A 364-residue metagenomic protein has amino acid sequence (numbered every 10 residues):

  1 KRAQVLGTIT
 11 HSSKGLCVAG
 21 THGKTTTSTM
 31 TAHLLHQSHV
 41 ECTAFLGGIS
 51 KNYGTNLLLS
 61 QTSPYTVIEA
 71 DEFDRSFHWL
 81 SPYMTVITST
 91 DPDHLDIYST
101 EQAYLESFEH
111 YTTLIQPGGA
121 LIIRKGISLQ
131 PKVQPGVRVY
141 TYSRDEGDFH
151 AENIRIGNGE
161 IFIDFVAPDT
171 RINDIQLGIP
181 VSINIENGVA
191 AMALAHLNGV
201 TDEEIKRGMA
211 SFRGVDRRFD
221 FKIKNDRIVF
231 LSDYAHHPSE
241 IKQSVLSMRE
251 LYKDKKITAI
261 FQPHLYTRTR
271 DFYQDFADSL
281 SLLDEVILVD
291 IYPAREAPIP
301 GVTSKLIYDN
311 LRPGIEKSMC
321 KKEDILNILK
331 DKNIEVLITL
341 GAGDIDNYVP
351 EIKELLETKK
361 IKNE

Functional and structural regions predicted by a protein language model:
K1-I123, L129-R138, V189, A195-H196 (+1 more regions): Phosphate-binding loop of NTP-binding sites
A3-Q4, F45-G47, G136-G157, Q176-S182 (+2 more regions): Beta-strand->loop->alpha-helix junctions that form or flank phosphate-binding loops in nucleotide-handling enzymes
A103, Y111-G118, Q243-Y252, P298-K322: P-loop/Walker A phosphate-binding loop and immediately adjacent motor/lid segment at beta-alpha junctions
L121-K125, T258-F261, L283-P293: Short internal beta-strands
G157-G159, P168-E285, D309: Nucleotide phosphate-binding/pyrophosphate-handling subdomain across enzymes that bind or process nucleotide phosphates
A277-E335: C-terminal helical cap/extension that packs against the catalytic core of soluble nucleotide-cofactor enzymes
D324-L355: A glycine-rich beta-strand to alpha-helix segment that forms a phosphate/ribose-binding loop at ligand/cofactor sites
